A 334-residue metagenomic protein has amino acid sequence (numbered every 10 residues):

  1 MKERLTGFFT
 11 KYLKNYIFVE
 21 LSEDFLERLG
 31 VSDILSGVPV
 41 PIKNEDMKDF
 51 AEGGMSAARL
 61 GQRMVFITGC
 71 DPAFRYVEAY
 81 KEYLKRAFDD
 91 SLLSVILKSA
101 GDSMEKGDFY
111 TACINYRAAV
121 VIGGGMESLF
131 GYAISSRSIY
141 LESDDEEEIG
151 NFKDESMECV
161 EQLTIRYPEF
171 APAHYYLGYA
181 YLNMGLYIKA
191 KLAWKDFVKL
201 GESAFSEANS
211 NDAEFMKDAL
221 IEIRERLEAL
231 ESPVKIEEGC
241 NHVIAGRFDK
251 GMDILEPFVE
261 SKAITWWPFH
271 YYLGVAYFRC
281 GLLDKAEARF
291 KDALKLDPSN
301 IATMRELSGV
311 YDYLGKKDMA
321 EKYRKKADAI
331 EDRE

Functional and structural regions predicted by a protein language model:
V120-V121, E161-I165, K199, I244 (+3 more regions): Conserved structural position within tetratricopeptide repeats
G123-G124, Y167-P168, E202, A263-I264 (+2 more regions): Short coil turns that delineate tetratricopeptide repeat
S128-L129, A173, S206-A208, I223 (+2 more regions): TPR alpha-solenoid repeat register
G131-Y132, Y176, Y272, E306: Canonical tetratricopeptide repeat
